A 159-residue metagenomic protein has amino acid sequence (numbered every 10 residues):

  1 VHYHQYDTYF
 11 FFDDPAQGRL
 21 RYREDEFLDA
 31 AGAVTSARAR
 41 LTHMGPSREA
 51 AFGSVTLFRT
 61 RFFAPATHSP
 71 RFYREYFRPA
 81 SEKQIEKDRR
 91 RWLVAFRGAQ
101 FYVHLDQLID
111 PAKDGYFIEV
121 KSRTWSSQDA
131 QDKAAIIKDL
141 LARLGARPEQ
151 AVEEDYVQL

Functional and structural regions predicted by a protein language model:
V1, A66-P70, K121-R123, A134-K138: Domain-wide signal for the mature, well-folded portions of proteins, strongly enriched in nucleus-encoded organellar
V1-G98, A146-L159: N-terminal strand-loop-strand beta-hairpin
F27, F58-T60, P111, S122 (+1 more regions): General N-terminal targeting signals
A50-T56, D114-G115, D129-Q131: A short, polar/proline- and glycine-enriched secondary-structure boundary/capping micro-motif
A66, I85, K113, S126-K133: Short capping loops/turns at secondary-structure boundaries
K83-T124: Conserved, surface-exposed functional patches that form binding/active-site neighborhoods
T124-D155: Mixed-charge, glycine-accented linear interaction segment located at domain edges/termini
